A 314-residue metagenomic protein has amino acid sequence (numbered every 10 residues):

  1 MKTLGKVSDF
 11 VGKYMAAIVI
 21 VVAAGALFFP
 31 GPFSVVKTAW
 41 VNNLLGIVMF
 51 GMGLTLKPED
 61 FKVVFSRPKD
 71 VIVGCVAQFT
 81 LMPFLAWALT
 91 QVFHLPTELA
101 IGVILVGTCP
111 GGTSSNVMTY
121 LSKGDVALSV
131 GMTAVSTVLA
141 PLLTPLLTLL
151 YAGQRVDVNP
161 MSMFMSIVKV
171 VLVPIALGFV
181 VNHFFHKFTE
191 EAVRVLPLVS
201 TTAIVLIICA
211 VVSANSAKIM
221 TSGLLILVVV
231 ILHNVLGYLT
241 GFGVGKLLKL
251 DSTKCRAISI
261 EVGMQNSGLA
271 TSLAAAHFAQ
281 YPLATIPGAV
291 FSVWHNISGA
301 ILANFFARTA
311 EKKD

Functional and structural regions predicted by a protein language model:
M1-D314: Alpha-helical transmembrane segments of multi-pass small-molecule/ion transporters
